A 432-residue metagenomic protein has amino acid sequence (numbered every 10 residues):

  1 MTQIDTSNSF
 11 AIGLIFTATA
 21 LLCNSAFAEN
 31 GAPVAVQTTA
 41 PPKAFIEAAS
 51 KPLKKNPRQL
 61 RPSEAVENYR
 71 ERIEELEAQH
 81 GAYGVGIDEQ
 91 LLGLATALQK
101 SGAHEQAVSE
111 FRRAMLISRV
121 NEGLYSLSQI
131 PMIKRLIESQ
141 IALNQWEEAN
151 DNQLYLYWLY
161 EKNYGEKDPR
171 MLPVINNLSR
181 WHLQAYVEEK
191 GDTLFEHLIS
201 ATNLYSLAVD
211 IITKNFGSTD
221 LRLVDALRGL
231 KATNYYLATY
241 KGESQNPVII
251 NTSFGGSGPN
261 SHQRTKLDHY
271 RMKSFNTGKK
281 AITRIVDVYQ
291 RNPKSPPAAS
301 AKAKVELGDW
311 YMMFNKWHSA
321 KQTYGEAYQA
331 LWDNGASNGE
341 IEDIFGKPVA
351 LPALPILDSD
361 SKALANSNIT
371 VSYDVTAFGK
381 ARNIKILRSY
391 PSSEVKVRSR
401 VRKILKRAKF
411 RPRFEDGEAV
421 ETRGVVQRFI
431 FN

Functional and structural regions predicted by a protein language model:
T2-L14: Bacterial N-terminal signal peptides that target proteins for export
G13-L22: Bacterial N-terminal signal peptides
C23, F27-A97, S101: N-terminal leader/linker segments that initiate helical-solenoid repeat arrays
E29-I46, G81-V85, E138, R180 (+5 more regions): Charge-biased low-complexity segments
Q59-I73, A103-A114, W146-L159, T193-D210 (+3 more regions): Helix-turn-helix repeat elements of alpha-solenoid scaffolds
